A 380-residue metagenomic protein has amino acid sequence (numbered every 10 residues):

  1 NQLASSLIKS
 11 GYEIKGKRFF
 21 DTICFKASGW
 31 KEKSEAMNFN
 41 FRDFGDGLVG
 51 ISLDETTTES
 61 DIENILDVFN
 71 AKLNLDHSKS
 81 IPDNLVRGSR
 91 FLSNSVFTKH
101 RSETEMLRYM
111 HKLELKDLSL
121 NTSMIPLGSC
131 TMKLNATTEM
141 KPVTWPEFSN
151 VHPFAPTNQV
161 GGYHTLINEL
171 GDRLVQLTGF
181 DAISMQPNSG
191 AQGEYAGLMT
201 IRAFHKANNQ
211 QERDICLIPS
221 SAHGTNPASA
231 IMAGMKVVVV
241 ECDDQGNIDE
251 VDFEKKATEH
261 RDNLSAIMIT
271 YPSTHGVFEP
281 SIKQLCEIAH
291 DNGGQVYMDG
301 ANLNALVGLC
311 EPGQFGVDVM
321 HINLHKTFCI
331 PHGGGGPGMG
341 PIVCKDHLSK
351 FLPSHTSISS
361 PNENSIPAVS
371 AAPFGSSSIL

Functional and structural regions predicted by a protein language model:
N1-E13, I366-L380: Structural motif of enzymes handling amino- and sulfur-group chemistry
Q2-V68, L73-S80, L107, L113-L118 (+2 more regions): Conserved C-terminal alpha-helix-loop-beta "cap" of PLP-dependent enzymes that closes/shapes the active-site mouth
S6, S102, F148-N188, G193: Conserved N-terminal alpha-helix of the aminotransferase class I/II PLP-enzyme fold
L7, F20, C24, G161-G162 (+2 more regions): Conserved PLP-enzyme active-site core in the AAT-like
I14-K17, V86-R87, W145-N158, Q176 (+3 more regions): Gly-rich Lys/Arg/Thr-decorated short loops/hinges at beta-loop-alpha junctions or inter-strand turns that position
S52, T56-T57, L118-E139, Q186-G197 (+2 more regions): Conserved phosphate/anionic-ligand binding catalytic regions in large, soluble enzymes, centered on
E59-P126, C130-T138, V143-S149: Flexible inter-domain linker/hinge segments
V96, P156-N168, P187, D243 (+2 more regions): Short acidic-aromatic active-site loops that bind/stabilize oxyanions
